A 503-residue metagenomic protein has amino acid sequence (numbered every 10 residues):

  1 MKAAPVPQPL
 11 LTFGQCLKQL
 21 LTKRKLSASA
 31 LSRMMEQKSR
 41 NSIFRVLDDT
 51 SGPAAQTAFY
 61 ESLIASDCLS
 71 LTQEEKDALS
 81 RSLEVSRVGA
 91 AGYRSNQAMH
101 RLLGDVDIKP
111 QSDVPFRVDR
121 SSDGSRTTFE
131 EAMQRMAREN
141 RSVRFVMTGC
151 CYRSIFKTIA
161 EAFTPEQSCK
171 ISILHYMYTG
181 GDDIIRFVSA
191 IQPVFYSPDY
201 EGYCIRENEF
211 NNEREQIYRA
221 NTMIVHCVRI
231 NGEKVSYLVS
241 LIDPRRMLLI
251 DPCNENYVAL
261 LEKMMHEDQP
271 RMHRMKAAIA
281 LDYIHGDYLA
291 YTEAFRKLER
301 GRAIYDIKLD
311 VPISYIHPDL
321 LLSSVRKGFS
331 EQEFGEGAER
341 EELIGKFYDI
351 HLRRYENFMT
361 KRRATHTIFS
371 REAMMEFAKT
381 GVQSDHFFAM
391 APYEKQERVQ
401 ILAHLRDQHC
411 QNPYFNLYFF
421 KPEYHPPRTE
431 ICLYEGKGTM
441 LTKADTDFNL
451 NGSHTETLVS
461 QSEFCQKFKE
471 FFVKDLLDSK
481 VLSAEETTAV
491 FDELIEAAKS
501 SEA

Functional and structural regions predicted by a protein language model:
M1-A28, R33: A short, Lys/Arg-rich alpha-helix, primarily the initiator
M1-L10, A55-P115: Short amphipathic recognition helices of helix-turn-helix/homeodomain-type DNA-binding modules
L21, V46-L47, F59: DNA major-groove recognition helix of helix-turn-helix
S32-M34, A58, S142-M147: Short coil/turn segments at secondary-structure boundaries
E36-A55, R81-S82: Recognition helix of helix-turn-helix/homeodomain-like DNA-binding domains that insert into the DNA major groove
R120-V481, A489: Hydrophobic protein-protein interaction segments
V481-A503: Long, C-terminal catalytic modules of enzymes
